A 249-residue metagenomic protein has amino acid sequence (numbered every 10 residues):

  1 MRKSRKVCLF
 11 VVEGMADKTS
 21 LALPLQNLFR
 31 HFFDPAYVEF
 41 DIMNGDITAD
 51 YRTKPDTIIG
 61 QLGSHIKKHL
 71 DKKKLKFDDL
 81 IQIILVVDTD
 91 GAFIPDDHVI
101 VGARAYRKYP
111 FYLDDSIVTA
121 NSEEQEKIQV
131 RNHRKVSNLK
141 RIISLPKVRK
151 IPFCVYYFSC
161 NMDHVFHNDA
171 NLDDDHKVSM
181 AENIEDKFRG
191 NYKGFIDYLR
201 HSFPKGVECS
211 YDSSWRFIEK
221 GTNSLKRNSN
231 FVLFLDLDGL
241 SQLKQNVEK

Functional and structural regions predicted by a protein language model:
R2-R5, T19, L23-D56, G63-K249: C-terminal accessory helical subdomains adjacent to catalytic cores in phosphodiester- and nucleotide-handling enzymes
V7-V11: Conserved beta-strand elements of the Class I
G14-K18: Short acidic, Gly/Ser-rich segments with clustered Asp/Glu that frequently serve as metal-coordination loops in enzyme
